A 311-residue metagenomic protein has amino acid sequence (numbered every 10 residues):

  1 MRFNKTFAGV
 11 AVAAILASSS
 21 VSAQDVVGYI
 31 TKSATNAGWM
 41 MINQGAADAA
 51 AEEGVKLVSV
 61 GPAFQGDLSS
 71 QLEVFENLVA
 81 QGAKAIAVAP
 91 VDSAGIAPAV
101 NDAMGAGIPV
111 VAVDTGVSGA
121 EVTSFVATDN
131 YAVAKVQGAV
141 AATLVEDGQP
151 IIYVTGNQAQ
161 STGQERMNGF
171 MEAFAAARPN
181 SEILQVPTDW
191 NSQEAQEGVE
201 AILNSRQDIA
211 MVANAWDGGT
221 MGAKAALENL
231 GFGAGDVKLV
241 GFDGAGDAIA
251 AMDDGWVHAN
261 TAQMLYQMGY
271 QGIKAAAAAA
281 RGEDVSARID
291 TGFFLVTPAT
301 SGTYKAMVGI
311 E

Functional and structural regions predicted by a protein language model:
R2-T6, A14, V21-E311: A residue-level marker of the well-folded mature domains of exported/periplasmic proteins
